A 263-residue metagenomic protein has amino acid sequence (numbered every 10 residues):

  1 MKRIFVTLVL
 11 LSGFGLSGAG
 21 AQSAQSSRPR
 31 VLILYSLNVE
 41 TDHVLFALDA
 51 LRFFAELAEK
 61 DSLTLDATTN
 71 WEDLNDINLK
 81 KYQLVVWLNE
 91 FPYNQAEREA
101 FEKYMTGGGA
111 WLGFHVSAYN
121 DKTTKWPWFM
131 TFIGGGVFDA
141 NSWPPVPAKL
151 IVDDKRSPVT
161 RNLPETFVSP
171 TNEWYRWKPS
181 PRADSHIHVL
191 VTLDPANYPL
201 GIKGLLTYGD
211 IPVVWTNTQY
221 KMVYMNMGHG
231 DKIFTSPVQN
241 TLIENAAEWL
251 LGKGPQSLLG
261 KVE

Functional and structural regions predicted by a protein language model:
I4-G13: Sec-dependent N-terminal signal peptides
T7-L8, A19-Q22: Cleavable N-terminal signal peptides
G13-A19: C-terminal segment of classical bacterial N-terminal signal peptides
A24-R30, L34-Y35, F53-E56, K60 (+2 more regions): Extracellular ligand-binding/catalytic regions of CAZymes and related secreted enzymes and adhesion modules
R30, L34-D121: Helical hinge/lid and interdomain linker segments adjacent to catalytic or ligand-binding clefts that mediate domain
D49, F53, A96, A100 (+4 more regions): Extracytoplasmic/secreted proteins, especially bacterial periplasmic and envelope-associated proteins
F91-L163: A glycine-rich, often tryptophan-bearing local segment used as a flexible ligand/cofactor-contacting loop or short
D139, W143-Q219: Catalytic beta-strand/loop cores that center a nucleophilic Ser/Cys/Thr and support acyl-enzyme chemistry
